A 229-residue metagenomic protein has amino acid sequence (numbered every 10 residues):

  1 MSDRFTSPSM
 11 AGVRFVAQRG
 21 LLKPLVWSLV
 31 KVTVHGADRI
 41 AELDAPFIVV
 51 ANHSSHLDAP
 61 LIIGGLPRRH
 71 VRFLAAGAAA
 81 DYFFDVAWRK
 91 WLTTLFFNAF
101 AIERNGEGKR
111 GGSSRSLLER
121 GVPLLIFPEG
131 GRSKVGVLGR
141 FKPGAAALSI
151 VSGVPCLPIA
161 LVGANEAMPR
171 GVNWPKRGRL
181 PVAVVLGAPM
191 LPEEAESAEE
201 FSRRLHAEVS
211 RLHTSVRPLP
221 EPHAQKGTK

Functional and structural regions predicted by a protein language model:
M1-V13, A17, G108-K229: Non-catalytic C-terminal accessory region of glycerolipid acyltransferases and related lyso-lipid remodeling enzymes
G20, T33-A37, I62-G64, G111-S113 (+1 more regions): A generic local structural motif
L22-H53: Helix-to-loop junction immediately C-terminal to a conserved catalytic motif
L22-K23, L95-A101, G130-G131: Short, basic, glycine/proline-bearing loop/turn elements
P24-V30, F100-N105, V135: Short, flexible loop segments at the rims of nucleotide/cofactor-binding pockets, characterized by
L25-W27, T93, L117, S149: A generic structural signal for well-ordered alpha-helical segments
V34, V49, A76-G77, V184-L186: Generic preference for hydrophobic
E42-N105: Catalytic core of membrane glycerolipid acyltransferases/transacylases, capturing the structured, soluble-facing
